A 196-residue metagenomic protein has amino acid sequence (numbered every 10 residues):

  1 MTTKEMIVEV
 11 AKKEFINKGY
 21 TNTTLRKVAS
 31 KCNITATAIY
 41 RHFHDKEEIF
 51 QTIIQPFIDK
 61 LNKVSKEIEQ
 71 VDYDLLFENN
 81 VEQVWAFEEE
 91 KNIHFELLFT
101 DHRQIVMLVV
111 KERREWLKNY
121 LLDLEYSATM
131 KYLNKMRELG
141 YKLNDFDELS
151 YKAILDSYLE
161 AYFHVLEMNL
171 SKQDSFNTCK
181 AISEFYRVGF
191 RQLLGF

Functional and structural regions predicted by a protein language model:
T2-T3, I34: The short coil/loop that forms the "turn" connecting the two helices of the helix-turn-helix
M6-K13, N17, K27, K31 (+5 more regions): Alpha-helical structural segments
K12, L108-Y126, T178, I182-F190: C-terminal/domain-terminus segments
N33-F43: Short hydrophobic/aromatic patch on the recognition helix
K66, N80-V110: Helical hydrophobic small-molecule/effector-binding pocket
E90, H94-L97, R113-G140, L149-D156: Amphipathic alpha-helical packing segments from all-alpha helical-bundle domains
M130-E138, K152-F196: C-terminal peripheral helix-coil segments that are non-catalytic and often amphipathic
